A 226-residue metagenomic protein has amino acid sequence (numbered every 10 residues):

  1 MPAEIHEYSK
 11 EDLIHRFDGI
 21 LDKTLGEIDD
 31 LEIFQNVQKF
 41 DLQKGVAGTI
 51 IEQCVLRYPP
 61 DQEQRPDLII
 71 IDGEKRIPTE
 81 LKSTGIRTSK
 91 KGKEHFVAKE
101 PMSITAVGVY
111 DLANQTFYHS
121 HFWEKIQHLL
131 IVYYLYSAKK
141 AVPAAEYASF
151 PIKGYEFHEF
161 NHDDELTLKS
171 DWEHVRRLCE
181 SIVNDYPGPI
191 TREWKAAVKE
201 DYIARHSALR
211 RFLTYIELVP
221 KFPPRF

Functional and structural regions predicted by a protein language model:
M1-E74, S83-F226: Nucleic-acid endonuclease domains
